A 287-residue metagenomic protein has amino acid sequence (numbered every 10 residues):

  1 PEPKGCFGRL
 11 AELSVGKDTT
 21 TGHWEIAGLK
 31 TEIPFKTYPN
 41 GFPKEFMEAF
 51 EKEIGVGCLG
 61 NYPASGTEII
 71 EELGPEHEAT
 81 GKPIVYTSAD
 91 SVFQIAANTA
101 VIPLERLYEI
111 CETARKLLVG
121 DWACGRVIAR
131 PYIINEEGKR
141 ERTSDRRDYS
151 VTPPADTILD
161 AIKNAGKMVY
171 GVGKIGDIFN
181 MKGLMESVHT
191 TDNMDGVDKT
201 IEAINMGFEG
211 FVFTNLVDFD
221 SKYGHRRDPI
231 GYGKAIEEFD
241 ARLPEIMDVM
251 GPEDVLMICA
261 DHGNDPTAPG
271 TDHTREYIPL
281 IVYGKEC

Functional and structural regions predicted by a protein language model:
P1-C287: Feature captures the catalytic ectodomains and active-site-proximal regions of enzymes that hydrolyze or transfer
